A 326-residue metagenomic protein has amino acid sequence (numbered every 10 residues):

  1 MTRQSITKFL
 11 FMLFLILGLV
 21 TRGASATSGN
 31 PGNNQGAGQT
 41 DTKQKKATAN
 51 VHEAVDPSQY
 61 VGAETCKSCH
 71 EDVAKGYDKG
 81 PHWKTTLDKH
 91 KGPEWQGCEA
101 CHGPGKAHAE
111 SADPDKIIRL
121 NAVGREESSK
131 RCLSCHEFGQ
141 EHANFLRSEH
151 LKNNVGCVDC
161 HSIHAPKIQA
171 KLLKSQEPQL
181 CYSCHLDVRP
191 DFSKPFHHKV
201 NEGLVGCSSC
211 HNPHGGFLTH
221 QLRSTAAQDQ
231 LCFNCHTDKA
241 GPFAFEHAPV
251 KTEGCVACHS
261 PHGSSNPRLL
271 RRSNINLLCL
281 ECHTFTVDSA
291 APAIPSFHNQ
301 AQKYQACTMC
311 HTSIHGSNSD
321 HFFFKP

Functional and structural regions predicted by a protein language model:
M1-F11: Bacterial N-terminal signal peptides that target proteins for export
S5, L19-P326: Short sequence/structural segments immediately N-terminal
L10-V20: Bacterial N-terminal signal peptides
